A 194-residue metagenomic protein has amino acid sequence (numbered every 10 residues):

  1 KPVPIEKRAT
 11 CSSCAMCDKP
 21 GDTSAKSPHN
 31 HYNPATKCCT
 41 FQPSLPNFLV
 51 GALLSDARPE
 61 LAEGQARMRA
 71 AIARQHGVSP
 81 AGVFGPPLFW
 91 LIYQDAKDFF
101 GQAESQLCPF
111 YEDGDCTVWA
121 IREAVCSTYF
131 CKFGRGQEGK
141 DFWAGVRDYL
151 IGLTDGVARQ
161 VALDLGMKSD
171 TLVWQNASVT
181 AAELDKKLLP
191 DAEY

Functional and structural regions predicted by a protein language model:
K1-D191: Hydrophobic scaffolds flanking metal-cofactor catalytic centers in soluble metalloenzymes
